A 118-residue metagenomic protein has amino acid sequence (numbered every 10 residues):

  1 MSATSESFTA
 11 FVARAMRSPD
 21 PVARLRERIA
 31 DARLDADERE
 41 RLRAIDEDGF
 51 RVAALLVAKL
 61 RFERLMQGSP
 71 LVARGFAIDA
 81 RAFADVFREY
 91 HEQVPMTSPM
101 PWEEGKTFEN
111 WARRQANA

Functional and structural regions predicted by a protein language model:
M1-A118: Long, compositionally biased intrinsically disordered regulatory segments in eukaryotic proteins
